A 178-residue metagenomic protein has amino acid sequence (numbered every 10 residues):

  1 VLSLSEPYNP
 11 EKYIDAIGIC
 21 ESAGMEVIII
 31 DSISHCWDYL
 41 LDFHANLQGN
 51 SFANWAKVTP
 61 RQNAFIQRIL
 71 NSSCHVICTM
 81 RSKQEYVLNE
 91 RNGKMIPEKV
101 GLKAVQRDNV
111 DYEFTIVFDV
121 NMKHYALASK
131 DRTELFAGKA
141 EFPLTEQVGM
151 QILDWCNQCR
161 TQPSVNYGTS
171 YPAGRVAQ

Functional and structural regions predicted by a protein language model:
V1-Q67: Conserved inter-motif catalytic segment of the P-loop NTP-binding fold
E6, V58-T59, R81, Y167-S170: Glycine-rich anion-binding surface patch
E11-G18, E134-I152, C156-Q178: Interfaces that engage single-stranded nucleic acids at replication/repair/recombination sites
C20, C36, C74, C78 (+1 more regions): Generic recognition of cysteine residues
E26-I29, M80, Q178: Generic low-polarity alpha-helical segments
I29-D31, W55-V58, Q106-R107, T145-V148 (+1 more regions): Short, surface-exposed, polar/charged, turn-prone segments marking secondary-structure boundaries
Q67-Q151: Phosphate-binding/switch region of NTP-binding enzymes
